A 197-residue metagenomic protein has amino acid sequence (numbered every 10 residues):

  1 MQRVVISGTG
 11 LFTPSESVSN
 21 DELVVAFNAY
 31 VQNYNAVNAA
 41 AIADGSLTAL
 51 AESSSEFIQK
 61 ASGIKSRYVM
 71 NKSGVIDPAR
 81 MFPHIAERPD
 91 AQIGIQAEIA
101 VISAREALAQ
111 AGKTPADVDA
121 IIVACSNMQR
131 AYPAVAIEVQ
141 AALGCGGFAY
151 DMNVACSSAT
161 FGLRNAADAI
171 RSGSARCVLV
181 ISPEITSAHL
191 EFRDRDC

Functional and structural regions predicted by a protein language model:
M1, S15, Q32, S46-A49 (+4 more regions): Acyl-thioester C-C bond-transforming condensing/cleaving domain
M1-D117, L143: Conserved "HGTGT" condensation-loop signature of ketosynthase/thiolase-family condensing enzymes that catalyze
V5-S7, D119-I122, R176-L179: Conserved beta-strand elements of the Class I
G10, I122, E184: Short, histidine-centered active-site or binding-site loop motifs used for metal coordination, general acid-base
A61, A124, I181: Short acidic/histidine-centered micro-motifs embedded in hydrophobic/aromatic stretches that mark compact functional
N71, A120, Y150-M152: Proline- and acidic/polar-enriched loop/turn elements at helix boundaries
